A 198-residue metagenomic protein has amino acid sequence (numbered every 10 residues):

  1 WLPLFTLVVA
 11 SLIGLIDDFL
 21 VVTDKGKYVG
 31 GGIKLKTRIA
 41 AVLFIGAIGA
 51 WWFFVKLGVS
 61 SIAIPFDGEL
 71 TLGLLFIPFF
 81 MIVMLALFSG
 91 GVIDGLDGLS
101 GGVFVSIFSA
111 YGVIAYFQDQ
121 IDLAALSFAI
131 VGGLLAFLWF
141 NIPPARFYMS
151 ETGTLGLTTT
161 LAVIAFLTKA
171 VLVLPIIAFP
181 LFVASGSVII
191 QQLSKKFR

Functional and structural regions predicted by a protein language model:
W1-Y148, T152-V183: "…together with the soluble PPM/PP2C metallo-phosphatase catalytic core" -> "…together with the soluble PPM/PP2C
F179-R198: Membrane-proximal soluble regions of multi-pass membrane proteins
